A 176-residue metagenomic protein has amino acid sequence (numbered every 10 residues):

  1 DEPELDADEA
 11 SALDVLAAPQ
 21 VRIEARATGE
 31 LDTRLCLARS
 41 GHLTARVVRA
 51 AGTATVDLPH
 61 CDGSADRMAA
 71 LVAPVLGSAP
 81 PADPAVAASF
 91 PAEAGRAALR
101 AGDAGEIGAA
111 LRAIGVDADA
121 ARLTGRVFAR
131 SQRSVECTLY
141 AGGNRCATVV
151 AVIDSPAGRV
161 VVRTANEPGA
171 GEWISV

Functional and structural regions predicted by a protein language model:
D1-V176: Short, surface-exposed polybasic-aromatic patches that bind anionic ligands, especially phosphate groups
